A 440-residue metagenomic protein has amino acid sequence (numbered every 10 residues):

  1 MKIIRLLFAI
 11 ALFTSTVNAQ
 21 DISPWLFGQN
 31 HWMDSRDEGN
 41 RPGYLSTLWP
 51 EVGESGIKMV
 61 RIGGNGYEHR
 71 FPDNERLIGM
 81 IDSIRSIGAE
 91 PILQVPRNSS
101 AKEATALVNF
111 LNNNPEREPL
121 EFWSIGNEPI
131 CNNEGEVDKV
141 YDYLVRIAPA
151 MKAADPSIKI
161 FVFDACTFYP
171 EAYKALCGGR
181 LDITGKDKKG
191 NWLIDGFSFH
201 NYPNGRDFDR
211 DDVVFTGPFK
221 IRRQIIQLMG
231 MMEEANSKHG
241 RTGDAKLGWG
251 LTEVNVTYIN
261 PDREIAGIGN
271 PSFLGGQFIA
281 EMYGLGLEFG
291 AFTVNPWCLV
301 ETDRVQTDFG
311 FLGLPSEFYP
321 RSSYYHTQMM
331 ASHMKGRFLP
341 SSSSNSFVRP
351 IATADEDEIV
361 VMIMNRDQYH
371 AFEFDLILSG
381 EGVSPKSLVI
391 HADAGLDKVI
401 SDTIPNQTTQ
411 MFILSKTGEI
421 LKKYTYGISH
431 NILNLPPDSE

Functional and structural regions predicted by a protein language model:
M1-A9: Sec-dependent signal peptide recognition, specifically the positively charged N-region followed immediately by
A9-N18: Hydrophobic h-region of N-terminal signal peptides that target proteins for export in Gram-negative bacteria
Q20-D195: N-terminal catalytic cores of secreted or lumenal carbohydrate-active enzymes
L107, V137-G276, F289: Noncatalytic carbohydrate-binding groove/subsite architecture in carbohydrate-active enzymes
L251-M334, F338-P350: Aromatic/acidic polysaccharide-binding cleft in carbohydrate-active enzymes
N345-V383, Q407: Carbohydrate-binding surface patches
S379-A394: Solvent-exposed beta-hairpin/edge-strand motifs
K398-E440: C-terminal beta-strand-rich structural cap/linker in extracellular carbohydrate-active enzymes
